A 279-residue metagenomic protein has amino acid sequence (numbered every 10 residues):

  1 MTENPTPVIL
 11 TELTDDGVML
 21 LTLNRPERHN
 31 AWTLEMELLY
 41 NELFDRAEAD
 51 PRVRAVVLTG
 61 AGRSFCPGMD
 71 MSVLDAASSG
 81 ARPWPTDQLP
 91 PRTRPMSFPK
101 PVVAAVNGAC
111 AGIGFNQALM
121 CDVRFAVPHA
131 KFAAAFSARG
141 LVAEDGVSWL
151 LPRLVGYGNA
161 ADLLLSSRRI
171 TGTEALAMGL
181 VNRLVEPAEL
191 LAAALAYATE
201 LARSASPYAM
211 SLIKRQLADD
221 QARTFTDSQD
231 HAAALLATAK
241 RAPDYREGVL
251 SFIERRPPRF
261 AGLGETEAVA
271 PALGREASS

Functional and structural regions predicted by a protein language model:
M1-A61, A270-S279: Conserved CoA-thioester-binding segment of acyl-CoA-metabolizing enzymes
L21, L58, D70, Q117-L119 (+3 more regions): Hydrophobic/aromatic residues within transmembrane alpha-helices of multi-pass small-molecule transporters
P26, F125-A130, V181-D230, A234 (+2 more regions): C-terminal long alpha-helix characteristic of the crotonase
E37-E48, A55, M71-N107, F115 (+3 more regions): An acidic, glycine-rich surface segment that forms the CoA-thioester-binding/catalytic face of crotonase-fold enzymes
R46, M96-Y208, A242, E247: Crotonase-fold acyl-CoA enzyme core
A77-P91, P95, A138, T171 (+3 more regions): Localized chelating/binding microdomains that coordinate divalent metal ions or stabilize phosphate-bearing
L163-L164, I213-Q216, L236, F252: Short alpha-helical scaffolding segments that buttress acidic/His motifs in well-ordered protein cores
